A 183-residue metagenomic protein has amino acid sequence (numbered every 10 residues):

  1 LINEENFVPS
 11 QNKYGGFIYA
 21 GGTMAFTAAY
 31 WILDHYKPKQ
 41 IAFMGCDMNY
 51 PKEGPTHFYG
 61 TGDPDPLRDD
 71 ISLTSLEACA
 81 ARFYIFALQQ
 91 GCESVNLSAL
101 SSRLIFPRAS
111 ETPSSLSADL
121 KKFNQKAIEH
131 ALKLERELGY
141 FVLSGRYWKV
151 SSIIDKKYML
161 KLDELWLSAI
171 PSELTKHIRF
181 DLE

Functional and structural regions predicted by a protein language model:
L1-E183: Metal-ion/cofactor- or nucleotide/acyl-coenzyme-handling active-site neighborhoods
